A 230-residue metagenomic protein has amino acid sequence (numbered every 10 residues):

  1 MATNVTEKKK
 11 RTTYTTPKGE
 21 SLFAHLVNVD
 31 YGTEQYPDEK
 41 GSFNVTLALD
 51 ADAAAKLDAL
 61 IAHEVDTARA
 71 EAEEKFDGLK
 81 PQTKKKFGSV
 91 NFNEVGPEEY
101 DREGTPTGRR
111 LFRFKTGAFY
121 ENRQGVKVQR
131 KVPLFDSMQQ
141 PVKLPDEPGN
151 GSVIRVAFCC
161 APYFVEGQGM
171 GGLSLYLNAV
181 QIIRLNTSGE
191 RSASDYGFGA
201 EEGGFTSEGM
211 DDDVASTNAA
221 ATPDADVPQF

Functional and structural regions predicted by a protein language model:
M1-F119: OB-fold ssDNA-binding interfaces and closely related basic DNA-contact patches used across DNA replication/repair
M1-T15, T187-F230: Acidic, gly/ser/pro-rich intrinsically disordered tails
V45, V156, L175-N178: Hydrophobic residues positioned within well-ordered beta-strands of beta-sheet architectures
A48-D52, A161, I183: Solvent-exposed residues in well-ordered beta-strands and their adjoining turns, especially edge/terminal strands
F112-V142: Glycine-aromatic-enriched beta-strand/loop faces of beta-sandwich-type recognition domains, especially lectin-like
G117, C159-P162: Generic short beta-strand segments
V132-I154, A161-L173: Exposed beta-sheet edge/beta-hairpin loop segments within beta-rich domains
E166-T187: OB-fold/S1-family single-stranded nucleic acid-binding modules
